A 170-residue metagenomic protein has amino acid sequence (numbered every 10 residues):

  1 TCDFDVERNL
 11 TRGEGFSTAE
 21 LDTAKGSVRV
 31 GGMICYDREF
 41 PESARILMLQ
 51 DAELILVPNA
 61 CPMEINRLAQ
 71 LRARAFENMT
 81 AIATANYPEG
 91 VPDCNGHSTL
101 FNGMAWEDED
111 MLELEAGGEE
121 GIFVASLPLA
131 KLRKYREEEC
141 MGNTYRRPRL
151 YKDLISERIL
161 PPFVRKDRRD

Functional and structural regions predicted by a protein language model:
T1-Q50, N66-A73, C94: Active-site catalytic loop in hydrolytic enzyme cores
V6, V28-V30, I46, V57 (+4 more regions): Extended aliphatic helical segments
R38-F123: CN hydrolase (nitrilase-like) catalytic-core segments centered on the catalytic cysteine and neighboring Lys/Glu
Y87-D170: C-terminal beta-strand edge segments of enzyme domains
